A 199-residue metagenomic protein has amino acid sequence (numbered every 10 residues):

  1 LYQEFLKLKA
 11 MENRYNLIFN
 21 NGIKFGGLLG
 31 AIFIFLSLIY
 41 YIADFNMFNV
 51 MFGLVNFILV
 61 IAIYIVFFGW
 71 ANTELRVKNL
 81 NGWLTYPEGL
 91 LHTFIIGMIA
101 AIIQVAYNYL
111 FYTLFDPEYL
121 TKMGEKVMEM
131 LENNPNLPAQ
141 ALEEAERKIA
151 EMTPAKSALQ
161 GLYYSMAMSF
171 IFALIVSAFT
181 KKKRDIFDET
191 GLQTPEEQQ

Functional and structural regions predicted by a protein language model:
L1-N16, R184-Q199: Low-complexity, intrinsically disordered extramembrane tails and loops of integral membrane proteins
F5-L75: Transmembrane alpha-helical insertion/packing segments
N20-L28, E88-A100: Alpha-helical transmembrane segments of multi-pass membrane proteins
I32-Y40, V60-F67, A100-Q104, N108 (+3 more regions): Alpha-helical transmembrane segments of multipass membrane proteins
W70-E88: Membrane-helix interface/capping segments
A106-P135: Functional transmembrane-helix hotspots
M130-T153: Short membrane-interface loop/juxtamembrane segments of multi-pass integral membrane proteins
P154-D185: Transmembrane alpha-helical segments in integral membrane proteins
